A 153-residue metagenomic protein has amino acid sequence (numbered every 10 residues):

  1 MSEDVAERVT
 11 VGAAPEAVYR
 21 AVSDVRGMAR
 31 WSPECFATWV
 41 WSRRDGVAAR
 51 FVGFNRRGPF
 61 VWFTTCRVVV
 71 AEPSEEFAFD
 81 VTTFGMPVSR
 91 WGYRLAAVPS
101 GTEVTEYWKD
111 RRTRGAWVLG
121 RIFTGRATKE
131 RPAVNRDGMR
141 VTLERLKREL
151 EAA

Functional and structural regions predicted by a protein language model:
M1-V47: Hydrophobic ligand-binding cavity/cleft-lining segments
D4-A6, V61-T65, P87-W91: Short, surface-exposed coil-to-beta transition loops
P15-E16, R43-D45, V69-S74, R94-E103 (+2 more regions): A short, structured loop/turn motif at beta-sheet edges
W39, T65-V69: A short, surface-exposed loop/turn module that caps and links secondary-structure elements
R50-R56, A78-F84: Short beta-strand segments that buttress and anchor functional surface loops
N55, T64, V81, E106-W108: Residue-level recognition of conserved beta-strand positions in structured domain cores
T83-V141, L146: Beta-strand/loop substructures that line and gate deep hydrophobic ligand-binding cavities in soluble
